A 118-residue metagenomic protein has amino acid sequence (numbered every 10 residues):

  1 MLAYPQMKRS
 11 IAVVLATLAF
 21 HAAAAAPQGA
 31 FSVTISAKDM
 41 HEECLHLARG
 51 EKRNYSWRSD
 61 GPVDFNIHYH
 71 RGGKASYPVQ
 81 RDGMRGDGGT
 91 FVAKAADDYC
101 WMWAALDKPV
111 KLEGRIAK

Functional and structural regions predicted by a protein language model:
M1-M7: N-terminal secretory signal peptides that target proteins for export/translocation
L2, L15-L18: Leucine-biased recognition of intrinsically disordered, low-complexity hydrophobic segments
K8-V14: Sec-dependent signal peptide recognition, specifically the positively charged N-region followed immediately by
A19-A24: N-terminal signal peptide c-region/cleavage motif recognized by signal peptidases
A25-K118: Acidic, Ser/Thr/Pro
